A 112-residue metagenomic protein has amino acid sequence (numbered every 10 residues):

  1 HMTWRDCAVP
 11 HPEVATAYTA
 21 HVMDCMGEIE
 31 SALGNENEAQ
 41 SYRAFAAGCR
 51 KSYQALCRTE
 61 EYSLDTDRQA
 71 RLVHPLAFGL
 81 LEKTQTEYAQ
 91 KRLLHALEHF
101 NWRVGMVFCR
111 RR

Functional and structural regions predicted by a protein language model:
H1-R112: Active-site core of glycosidic bond-cleaving carbohydrate-active enzymes
